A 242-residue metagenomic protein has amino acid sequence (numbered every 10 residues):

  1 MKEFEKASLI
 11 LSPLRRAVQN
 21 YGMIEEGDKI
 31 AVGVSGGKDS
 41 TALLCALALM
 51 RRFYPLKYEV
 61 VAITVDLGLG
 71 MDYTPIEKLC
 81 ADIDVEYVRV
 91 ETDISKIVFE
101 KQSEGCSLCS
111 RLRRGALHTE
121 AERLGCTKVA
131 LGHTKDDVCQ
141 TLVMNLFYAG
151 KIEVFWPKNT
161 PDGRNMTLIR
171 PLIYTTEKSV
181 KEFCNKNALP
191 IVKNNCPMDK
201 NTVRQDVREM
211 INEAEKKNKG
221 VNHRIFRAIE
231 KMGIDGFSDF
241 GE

Functional and structural regions predicted by a protein language model:
M1-Q140, Y148-K151, K178-K186, G236: ATP-dependent adenylation/nucleotidyltransferase module used to activate substrates
P13, A17, L79, L146 (+3 more regions): Residues that form generic nucleotide/phosphate-binding pockets
K38-T41, L67-G70, S103-E104, M144-N145 (+5 more regions): Short amphipathic alpha-helical patches
V60, R113, D136-K216: Catalytic subdomain that performs nucleotidyl-dependent activation
L67, T92-I94, I173, C196 (+1 more regions): Residues that form or immediately flank small-molecule/cofactor binding pockets and catalytic motifs
K96, L131, N195-D199, V221: Short, surface-exposed helix-loop/turn micro-motifs enriched in polar/charged residues
T202, G220-E242: A short, charged, Gly/Pro-tolerant segment at domain boundaries
